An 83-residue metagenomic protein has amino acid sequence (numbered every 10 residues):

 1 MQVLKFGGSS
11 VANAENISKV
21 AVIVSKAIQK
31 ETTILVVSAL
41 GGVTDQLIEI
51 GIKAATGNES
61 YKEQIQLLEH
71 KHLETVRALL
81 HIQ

Functional and structural regions predicted by a protein language model:
M1-Q83: Nucleotide/pyrophosphate-binding catalytic subdomain
